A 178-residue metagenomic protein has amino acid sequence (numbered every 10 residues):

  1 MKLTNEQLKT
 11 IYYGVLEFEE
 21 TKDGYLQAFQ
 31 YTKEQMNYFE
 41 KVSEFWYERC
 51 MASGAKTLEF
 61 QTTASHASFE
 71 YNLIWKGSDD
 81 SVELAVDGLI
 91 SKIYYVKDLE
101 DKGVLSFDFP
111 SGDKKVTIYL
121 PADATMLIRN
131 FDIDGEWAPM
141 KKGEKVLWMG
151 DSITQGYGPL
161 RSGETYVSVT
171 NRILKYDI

Functional and structural regions predicted by a protein language model:
M1-V146: N-terminal secretory targeting modules
D123, A138-I178: Conserved SGNH/GDSL esterase-like catalytic core that processes O-acyl groups on lipids and polysaccharides
